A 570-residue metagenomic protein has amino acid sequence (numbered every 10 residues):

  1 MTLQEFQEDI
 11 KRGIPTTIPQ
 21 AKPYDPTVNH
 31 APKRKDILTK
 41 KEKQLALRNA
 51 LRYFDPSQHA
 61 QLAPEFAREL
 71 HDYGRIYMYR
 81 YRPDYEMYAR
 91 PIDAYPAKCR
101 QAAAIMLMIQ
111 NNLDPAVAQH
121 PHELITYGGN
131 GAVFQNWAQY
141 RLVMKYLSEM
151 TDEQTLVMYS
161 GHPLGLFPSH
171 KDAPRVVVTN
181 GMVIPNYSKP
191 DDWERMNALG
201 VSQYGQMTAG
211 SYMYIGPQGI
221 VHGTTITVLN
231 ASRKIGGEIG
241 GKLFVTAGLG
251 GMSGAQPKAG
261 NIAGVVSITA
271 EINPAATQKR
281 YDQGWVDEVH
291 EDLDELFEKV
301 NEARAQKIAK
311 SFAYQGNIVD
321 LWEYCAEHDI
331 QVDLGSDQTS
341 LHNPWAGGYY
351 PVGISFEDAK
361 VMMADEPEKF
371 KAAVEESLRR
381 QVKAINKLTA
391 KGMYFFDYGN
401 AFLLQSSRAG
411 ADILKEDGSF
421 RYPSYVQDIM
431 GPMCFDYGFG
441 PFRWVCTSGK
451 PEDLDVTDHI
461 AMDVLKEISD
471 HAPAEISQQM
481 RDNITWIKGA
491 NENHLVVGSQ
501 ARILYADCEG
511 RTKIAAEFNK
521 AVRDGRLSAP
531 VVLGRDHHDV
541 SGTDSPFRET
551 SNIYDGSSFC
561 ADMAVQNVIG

Functional and structural regions predicted by a protein language model:
M1-A198, S202-M213, E366-E517, A521-G534 (+2 more regions): Long, compositionally biased, glycine/small-hydrophobic-enriched stretches that function as flexible linkers, tethers
R175, G241-L243, G264-I268, S311 (+3 more regions): Beta-sheet entry/capping signal
G205-L229, R233, G240-L243, L249-K307 (+4 more regions): Catalytic or ion-translocation cores adjacent to nucleophile or general acid/base/metal-coordination motifs in diverse
L243-L249, Y314, I503: Conserved short loop/turn motifs at secondary-structure junctions
A247, A270, Q315, D337-Q338 (+2 more regions): Generic beta-strand/beta-sheet core signal
G251-A255, A275-K279, I318-W322, L341-A346 (+2 more regions): Flexible loop/turn segments at secondary-structure boundaries
Q256-A259, E323-E327, E517: A short acidic, amphipathic alpha-helical/loop segment
S311-T339, N343-A346: Active-site/ligand-binding-proximal alpha/beta "capping" segment
